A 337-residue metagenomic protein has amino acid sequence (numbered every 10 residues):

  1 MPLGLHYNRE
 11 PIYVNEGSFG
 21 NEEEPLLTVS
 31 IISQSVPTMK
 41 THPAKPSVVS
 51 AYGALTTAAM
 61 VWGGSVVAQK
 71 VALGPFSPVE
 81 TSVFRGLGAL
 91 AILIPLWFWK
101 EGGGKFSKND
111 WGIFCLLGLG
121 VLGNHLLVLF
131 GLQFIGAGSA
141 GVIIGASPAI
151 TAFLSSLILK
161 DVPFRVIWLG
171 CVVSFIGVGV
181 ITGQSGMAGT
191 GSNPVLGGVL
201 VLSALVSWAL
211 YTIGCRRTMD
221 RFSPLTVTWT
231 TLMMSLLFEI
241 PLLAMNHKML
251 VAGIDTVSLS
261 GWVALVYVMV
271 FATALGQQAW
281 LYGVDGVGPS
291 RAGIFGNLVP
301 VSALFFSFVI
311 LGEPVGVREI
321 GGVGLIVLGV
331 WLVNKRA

Functional and structural regions predicted by a protein language model:
P2, N8-S18, E23-V83, L127 (+3 more regions): Glycine-/small-residue-enriched transmembrane alpha-helix faces in small-molecule transporters and effluxers
V49-A54, E80-P95, K100, V166-I176 (+3 more regions): Hydrophobic alpha-helical transmembrane segments of multi-pass integral membrane proteins, especially transporters
A59-G63, L117-H125, P148, T182 (+6 more regions): Transmembrane alpha-helical core positions of polytopic small-molecule transporters
V61, S65-V66, I94-I144, V180 (+1 more regions): Specific transmembrane alpha-helical segments of multi-pass solute transporters/efflux pumps, especially DMT/EamA
A68-P75, Q133, T182-P194, A244-S260 (+1 more regions): Membrane-interface helix termini and inter-helical loops of multi-pass transporters
E80-A91, G120-V121, L129-C171, V178 (+2 more regions): Specific alpha-helical transmembrane segments that line the substrate/conduction pathway and gating interfaces
S82-F84, H125-L126, S139-A146, I213-L237 (+2 more regions): Helix-helix packing/entry segments at the starts of transmembrane helices
L93, C115, P163-S185, N297 (+2 more regions): Hydrophobic transmembrane alpha-helices of multi-pass small-molecule transport proteins
